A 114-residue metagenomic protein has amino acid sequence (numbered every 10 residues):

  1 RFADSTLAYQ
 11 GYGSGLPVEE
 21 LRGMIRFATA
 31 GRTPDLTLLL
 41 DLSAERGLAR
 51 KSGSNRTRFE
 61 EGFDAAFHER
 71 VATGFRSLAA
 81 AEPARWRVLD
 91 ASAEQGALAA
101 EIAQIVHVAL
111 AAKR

Functional and structural regions predicted by a protein language model:
R1-A3, A91-S92: Short, well-ordered beta-to-alpha junction loops that form the rim of enzyme active sites and present histidine/acidic
D4-T73: A glycine- and Lys/Arg-enriched "phosphate-lid" helix/loop adjacent to the NTP-binding pocket of small-molecule kinases
E45-R114: NTP-dependent small-molecule kinase module
